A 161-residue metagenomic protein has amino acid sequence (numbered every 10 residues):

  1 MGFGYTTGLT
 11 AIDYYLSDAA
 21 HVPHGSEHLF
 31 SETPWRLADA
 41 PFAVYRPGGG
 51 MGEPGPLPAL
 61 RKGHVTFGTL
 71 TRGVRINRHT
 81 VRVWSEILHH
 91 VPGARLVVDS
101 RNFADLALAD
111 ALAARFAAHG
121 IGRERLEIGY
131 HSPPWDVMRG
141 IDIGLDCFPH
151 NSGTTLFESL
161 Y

Functional and structural regions predicted by a protein language model:
M1-G55: Active-site-proximal region of nucleotide-activated glycan assembly enzymes, centered on histidine/acidic-rich loops
M1-L9, D136-Y161: A donor-sugar binding/catalytic signature common to diverse glycosyltransferases and related nucleotide-sugar
I12-Y14, L29-S31, M51, R82-V83 (+2 more regions): Short, glycine/charged-enriched secondary-structure capping and boundary segments
D13-Y14, P34, T66-F67, A94-V97 (+3 more regions): Beta-sheet entry/capping signal
A19, T71, F148: Glycine-rich, N-terminal phosphate-binding loop of Rossmann-like dinucleotide-binding domains
A40-S132: Conserved catalytic-core segment of nucleotide-activated headgroup transferases in glycan assembly
